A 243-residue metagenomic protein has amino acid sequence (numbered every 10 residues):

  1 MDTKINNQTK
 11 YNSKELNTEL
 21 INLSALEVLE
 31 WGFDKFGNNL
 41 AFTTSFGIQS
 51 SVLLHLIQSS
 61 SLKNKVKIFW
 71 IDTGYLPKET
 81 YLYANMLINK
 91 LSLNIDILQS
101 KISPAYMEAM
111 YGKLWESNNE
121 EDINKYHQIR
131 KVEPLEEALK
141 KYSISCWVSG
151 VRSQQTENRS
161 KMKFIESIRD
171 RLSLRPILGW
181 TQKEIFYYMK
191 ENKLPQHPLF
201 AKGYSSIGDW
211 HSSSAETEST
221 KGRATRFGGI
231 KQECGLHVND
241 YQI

Functional and structural regions predicted by a protein language model:
D2-I243: Nucleotide-activated chemistry modules centered on ATP-dependent adenylation/adenylyltransferase
